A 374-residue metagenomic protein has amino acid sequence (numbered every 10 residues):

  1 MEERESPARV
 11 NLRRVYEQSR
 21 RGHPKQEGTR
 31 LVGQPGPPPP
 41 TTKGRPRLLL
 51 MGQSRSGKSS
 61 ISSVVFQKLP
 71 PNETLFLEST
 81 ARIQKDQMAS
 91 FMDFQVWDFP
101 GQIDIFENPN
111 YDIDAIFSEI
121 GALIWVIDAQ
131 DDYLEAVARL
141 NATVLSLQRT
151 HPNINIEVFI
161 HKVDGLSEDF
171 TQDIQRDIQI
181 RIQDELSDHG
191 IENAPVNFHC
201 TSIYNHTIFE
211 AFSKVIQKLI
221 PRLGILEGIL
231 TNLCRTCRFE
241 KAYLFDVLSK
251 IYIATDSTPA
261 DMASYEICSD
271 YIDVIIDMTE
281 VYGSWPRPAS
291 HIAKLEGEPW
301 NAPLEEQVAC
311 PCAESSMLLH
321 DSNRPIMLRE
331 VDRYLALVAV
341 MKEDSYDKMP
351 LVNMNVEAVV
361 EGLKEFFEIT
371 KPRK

Functional and structural regions predicted by a protein language model:
M1-Q53, T80, D184-L186, T201 (+2 more regions): Short, flexible boundary segments at extreme N-termini or domain junctions of P-loop NTPases and their
P46-P70, F209: Glycine-rich phosphate-binding P-loop
F66-D93, I103: Switch I (effector-binding) loop of TRAFAC-class P-loop GTPase G-domains
F91-S146: Switch II of P-loop NTPase G domains
I154, D164-K241, L248, A260-Y265 (+4 more regions): Canonical P-loop GTPase G-domain recognition
I251-T255: Amphipathic coiled-coil signal-relay and dimerization helices
P259-P325: A charged amphipathic helix-loop-strand protein-protein interaction module that recurs in cytosolic assemblies
E330-V338: Short hydrophobic/glycine-rich mini-motifs in sensory/regulatory modules that couple input to downstream signaling
